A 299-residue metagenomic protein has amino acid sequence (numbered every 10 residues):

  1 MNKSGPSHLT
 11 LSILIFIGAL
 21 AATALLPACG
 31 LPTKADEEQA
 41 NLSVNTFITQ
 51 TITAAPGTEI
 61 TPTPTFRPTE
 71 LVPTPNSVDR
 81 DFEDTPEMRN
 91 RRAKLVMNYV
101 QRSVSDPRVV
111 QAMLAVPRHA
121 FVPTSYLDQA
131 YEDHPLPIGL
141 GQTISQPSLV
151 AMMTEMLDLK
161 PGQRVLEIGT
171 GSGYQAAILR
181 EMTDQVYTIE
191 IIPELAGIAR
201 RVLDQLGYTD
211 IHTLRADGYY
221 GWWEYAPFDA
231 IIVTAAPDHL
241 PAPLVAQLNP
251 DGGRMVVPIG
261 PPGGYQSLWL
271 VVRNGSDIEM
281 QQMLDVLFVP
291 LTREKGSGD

Functional and structural regions predicted by a protein language model:
N2-I15: Bacterial N-terminal signal peptides that target proteins for export
S12-P27: Bacterial N-terminal signal peptides
C29-T85: Ser/Thr-rich, Proline-interspersed low-complexity disordered segments
G30-L31, F66-L166, M182, G197 (+3 more regions): Class I SAM-dependent transferase core
T49-T53, T61-T63, T69, T74 (+6 more regions): Ser/Thr-centric signal marking residues that sit in or immediately flank functional binding/regulatory motifs
D81, D158-E279: Conserved nucleotide-cofactor-binding alpha/beta core module
R293-D299: Short, surface-exposed secondary-structure junctions/capping segments
